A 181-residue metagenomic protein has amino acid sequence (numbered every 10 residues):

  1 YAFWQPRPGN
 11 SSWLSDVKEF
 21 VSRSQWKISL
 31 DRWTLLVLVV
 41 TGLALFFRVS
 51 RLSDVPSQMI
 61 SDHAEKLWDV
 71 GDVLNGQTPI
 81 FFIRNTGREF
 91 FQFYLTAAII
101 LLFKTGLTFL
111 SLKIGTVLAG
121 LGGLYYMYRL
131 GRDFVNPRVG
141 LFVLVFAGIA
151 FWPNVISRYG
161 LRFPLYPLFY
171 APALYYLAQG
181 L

Functional and structural regions predicted by a protein language model:
Y1-L181: Membrane-integral, polyisoprenol-dependent glycosyltransferases of the GT-C/oligosaccharyltransferase superfamily
